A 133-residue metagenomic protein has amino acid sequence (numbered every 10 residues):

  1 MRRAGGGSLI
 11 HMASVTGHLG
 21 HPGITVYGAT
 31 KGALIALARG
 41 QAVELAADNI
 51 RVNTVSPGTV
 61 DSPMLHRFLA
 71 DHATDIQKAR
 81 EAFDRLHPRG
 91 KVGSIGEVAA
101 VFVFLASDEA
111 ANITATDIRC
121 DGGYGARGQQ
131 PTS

Functional and structural regions predicted by a protein language model:
I10, V52-V55, L65, A115: Hydrophobic structural elements of the Rossmann-like NAD(P)H-binding subdomain that define the short-chain
S14: Residue(s) in the substrate-gating loop at a strand-loop-helix junction that position the organic substrate next
L19, V103, T114-S133: Short C-terminal tail/terminal secondary-structure segment of NAD(P)H-dependent dehydrogenase/reductase domains
G20-I24, A29, A46, Q129: Active-site "substrate specificity/gating" loop of NAD(P)-dependent dehydrogenases, especially the short-chain
T30, A38: Active-site helix of classical SDR
V43-A47, A111: Alpha-helical segment proximal to the catalytic Tyr-Lys
A47, T59-L86, R127-S133: A glycine/serine/threonine-rich, flexible loop-to-helix segment that serves as the NAD(P) cofactor-binding "lid"
T54, S62, Q77-E109, I113 (+1 more regions): C-terminal helical subdomain
